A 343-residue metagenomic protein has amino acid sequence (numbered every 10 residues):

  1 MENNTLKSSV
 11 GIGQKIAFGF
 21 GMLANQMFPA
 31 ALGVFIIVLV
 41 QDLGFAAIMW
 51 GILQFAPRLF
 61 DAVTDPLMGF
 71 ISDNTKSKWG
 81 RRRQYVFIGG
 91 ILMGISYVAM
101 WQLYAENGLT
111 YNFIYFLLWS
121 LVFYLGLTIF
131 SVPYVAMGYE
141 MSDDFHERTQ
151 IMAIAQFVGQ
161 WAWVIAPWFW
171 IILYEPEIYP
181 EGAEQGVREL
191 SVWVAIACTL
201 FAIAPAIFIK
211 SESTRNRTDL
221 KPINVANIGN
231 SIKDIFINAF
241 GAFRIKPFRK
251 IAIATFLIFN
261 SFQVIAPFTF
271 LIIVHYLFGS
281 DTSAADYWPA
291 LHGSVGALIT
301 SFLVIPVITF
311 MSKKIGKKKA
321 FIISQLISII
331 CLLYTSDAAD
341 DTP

Functional and structural regions predicted by a protein language model:
E2-S336: Membrane-embedded alpha-helical bundles of multi-pass transporters/translocases, especially carrier/permease families
D337-P343: A short, hydrophobic C-terminal helix/tail in secreted or cell-surface proteins
